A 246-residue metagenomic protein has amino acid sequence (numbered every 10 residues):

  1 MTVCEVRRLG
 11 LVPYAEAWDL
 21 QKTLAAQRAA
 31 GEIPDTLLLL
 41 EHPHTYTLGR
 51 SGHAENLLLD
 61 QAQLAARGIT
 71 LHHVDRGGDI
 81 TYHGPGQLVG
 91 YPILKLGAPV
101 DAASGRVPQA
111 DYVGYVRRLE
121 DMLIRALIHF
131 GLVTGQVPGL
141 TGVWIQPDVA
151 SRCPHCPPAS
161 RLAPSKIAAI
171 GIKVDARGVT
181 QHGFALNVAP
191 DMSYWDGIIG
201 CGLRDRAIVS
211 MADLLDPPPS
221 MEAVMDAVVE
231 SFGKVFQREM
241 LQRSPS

Functional and structural regions predicted by a protein language model:
M1-P164, P218-P219: N-terminal lobe of the biotin/lipoate ligase/transferase fold
I167, K173-V174, A185-S246: C-terminal accessory segment of soluble enzyme catalytic cores
R177: Conserved active-site neighborhood of enzyme catalytic/cofactor-binding cores
Q181-H182: Phosphate/pyrophosphate- and phosphate-bearing ligand-binding catalytic cores of soluble enzymes
